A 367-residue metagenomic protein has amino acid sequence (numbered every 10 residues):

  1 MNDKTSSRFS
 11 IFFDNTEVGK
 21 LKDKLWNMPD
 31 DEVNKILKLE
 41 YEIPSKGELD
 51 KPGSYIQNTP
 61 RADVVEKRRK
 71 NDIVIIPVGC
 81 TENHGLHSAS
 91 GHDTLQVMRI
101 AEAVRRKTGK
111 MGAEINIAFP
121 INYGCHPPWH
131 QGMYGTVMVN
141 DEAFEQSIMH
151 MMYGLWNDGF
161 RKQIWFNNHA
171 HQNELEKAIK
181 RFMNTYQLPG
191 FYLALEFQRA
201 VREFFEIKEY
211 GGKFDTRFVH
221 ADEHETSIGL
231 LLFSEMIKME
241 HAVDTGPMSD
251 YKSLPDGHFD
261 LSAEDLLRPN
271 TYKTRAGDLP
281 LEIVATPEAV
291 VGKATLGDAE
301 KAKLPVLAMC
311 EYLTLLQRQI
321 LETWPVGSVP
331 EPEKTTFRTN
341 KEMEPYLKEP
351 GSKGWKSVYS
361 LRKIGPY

Functional and structural regions predicted by a protein language model:
N2-E142, Q146-K162, N168-Y367: Extended, histidine- and acidic-residue-enriched regions that form the cofactor-binding/catalytic faces
